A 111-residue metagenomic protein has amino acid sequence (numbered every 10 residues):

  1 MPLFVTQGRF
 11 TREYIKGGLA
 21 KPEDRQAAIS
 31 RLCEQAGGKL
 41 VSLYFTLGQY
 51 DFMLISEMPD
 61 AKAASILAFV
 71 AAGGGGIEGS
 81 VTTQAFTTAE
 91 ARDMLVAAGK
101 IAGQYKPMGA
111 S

Functional and structural regions predicted by a protein language model:
M1-S111: A compositional/biophysical signature of low hydrophobicity enriched in polar/charged and small residues
